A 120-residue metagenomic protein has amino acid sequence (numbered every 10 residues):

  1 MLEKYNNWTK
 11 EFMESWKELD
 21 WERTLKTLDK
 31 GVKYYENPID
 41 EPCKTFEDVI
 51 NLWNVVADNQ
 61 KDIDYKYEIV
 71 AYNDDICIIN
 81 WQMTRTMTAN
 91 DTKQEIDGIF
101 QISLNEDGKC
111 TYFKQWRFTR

Functional and structural regions predicted by a protein language model:
M1, T9-S15, F46, Q60 (+2 more regions): Intrinsically disordered, low-complexity regions enriched in Ser/Pro/Gly/Gln/His and often acidic
M1-G31, Y35: Short, low-complexity N-terminal intrinsically disordered segments enriched in polar/charged residues
N6, K10, E47-I50, N54: Generic alpha-helical structural signal
L28, E36-P38, W53, E106: Generic secondary-structure microfeatures
K33-K44: A short gly/proline-enriched turn/hairpin at secondary-structure junctions
I50-R120: A beta-strand edge to alpha-helix "cap/lid" segment located at domain peripheries
